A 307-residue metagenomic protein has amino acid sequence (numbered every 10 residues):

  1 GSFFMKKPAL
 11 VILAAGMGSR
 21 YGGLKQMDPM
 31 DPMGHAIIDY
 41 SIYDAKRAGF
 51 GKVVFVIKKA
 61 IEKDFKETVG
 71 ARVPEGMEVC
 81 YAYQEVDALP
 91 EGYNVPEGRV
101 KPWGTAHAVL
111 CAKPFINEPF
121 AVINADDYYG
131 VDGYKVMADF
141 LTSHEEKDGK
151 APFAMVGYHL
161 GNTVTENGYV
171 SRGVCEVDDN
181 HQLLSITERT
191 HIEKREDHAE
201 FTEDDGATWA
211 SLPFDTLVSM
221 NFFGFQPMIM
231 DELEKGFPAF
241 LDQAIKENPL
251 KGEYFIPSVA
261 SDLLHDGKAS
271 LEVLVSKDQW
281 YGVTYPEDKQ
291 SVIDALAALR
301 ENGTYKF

Functional and structural regions predicted by a protein language model:
F4, V177-D179, I186-F307: Conserved alpha/beta core of the MobA/IspD/sugar-nucleotide pyrophosphorylase nucleotidyltransferase superfamily
K6-G70, P74, V79, Q84: N-terminal glycine-rich phosphate-binding loop and ensuing alpha1 helix
G18, Y128-G130: A short, conserved beta-strand element in the Rossmann-like catalytic core that flanks the donor/metal-binding loop
F65-V69, M137, V292: Hydrophobic packing residues within well-ordered alpha-helices of enzyme cores
V73-E118: Short phosphate-binding loop-to-helix
E91-P102, G168-G173, E287-S291: Short, surface-exposed amphipathic charged segments that create phosphate/polyanion-binding patches used for binding
E118-Y128: Short beta-strand-to-loop acidic/aromatic patch adjacent to the donor-nucleotide binding site
V131-M220: Conserved core of the sugar-phosphate nucleotidyltransferase
